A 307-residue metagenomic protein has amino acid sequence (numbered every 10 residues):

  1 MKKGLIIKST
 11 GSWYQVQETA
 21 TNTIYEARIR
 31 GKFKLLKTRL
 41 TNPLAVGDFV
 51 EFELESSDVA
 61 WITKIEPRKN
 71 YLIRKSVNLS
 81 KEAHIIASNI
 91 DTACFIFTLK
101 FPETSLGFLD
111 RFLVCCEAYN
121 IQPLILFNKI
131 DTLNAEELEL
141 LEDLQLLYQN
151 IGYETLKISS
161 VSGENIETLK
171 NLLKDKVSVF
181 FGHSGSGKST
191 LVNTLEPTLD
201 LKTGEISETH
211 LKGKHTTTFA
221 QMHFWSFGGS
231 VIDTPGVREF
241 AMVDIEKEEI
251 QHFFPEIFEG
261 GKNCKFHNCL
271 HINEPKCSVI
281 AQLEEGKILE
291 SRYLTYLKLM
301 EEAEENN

Functional and structural regions predicted by a protein language model:
M1-E117: C-terminal effector/interaction modules appended to NTPase cores
S12, R39-S56, E66-I86, T92 (+4 more regions): Helix-rich effector regions associated with P-loop NTPase G domains
N89-F97, N120-I130, G152-K157: Conserved beta-strand/loop subsegment of P-loop NTPase cores
L99-P102, I130-A135: Short histidine/acidic/glycine/proline-rich micro-motifs that form metal- and phosphate-coordinating active-site loops
S105-L106, N134-E139, A241-I245: Conserved ATPase-coupling elements of RecA-like P-loop NTPase cores
T132-S186: Canonical P-loop GTPase G-domain recognition
